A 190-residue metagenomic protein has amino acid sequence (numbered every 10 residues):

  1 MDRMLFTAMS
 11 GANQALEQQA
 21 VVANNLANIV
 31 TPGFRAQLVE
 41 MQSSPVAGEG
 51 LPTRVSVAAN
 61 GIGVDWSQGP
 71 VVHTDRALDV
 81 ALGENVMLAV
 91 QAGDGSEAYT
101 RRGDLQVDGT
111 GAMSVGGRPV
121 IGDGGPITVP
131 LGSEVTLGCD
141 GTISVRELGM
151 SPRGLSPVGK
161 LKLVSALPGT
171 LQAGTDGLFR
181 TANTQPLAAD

Functional and structural regions predicted by a protein language model:
M1-D190: Amphipathic alpha-helical polymerization modules
